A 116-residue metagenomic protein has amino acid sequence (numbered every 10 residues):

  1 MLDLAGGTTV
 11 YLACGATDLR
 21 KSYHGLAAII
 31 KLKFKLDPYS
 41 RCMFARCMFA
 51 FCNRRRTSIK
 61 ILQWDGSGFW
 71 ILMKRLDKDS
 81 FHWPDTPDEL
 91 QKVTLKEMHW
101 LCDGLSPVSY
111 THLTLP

Functional and structural regions predicted by a protein language model:
M1-C14, Q63: Detector for conserved single-position "signature" residues within domains
S22-Y23, L32, L36: N-terminal intrinsically disordered, cationic/polar leader segments that include organellar targeting peptides
F34-R56, K60: Conserved interaction-surface patches within small, structured recognition/assembly domains
R54-S58, G66-F69, D77-K78: Short, charged/polar surface micro-motifs in flexible loops or helix N-caps
I71-D77, H82-S109: Conserved catalytic-core surface of thiol
T111-P116: Conserved small/polar residues in nucleotide/adenosyl-binding loops
